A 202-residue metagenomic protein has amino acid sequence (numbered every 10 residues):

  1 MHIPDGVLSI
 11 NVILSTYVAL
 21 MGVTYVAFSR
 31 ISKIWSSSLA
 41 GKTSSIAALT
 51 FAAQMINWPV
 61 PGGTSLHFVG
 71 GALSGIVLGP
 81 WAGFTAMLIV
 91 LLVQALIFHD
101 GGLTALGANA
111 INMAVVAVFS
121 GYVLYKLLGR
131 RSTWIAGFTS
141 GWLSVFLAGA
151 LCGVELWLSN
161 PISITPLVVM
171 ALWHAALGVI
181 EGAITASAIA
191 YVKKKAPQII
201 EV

Functional and structural regions predicted by a protein language model:
H2-L73: Hydrophobic transmembrane alpha-helices
S9-S15, G107-V115, A176-I180: Membrane-interface loop-to-helix entry segments
L14-S15, A40-S45, V69, F84-L88 (+3 more regions): Hydrophobic alpha-helical transmembrane segments
L20, T50-A53, A117, G121 (+4 more regions): Alpha-helical transmembrane segments of multipass membrane proteins
M55-G63, I89-S120: Interfacial aromatic-anchored transmembrane helix boundaries in multi-pass membrane proteins
L73-A82: Alpha-helix C-terminal capping segments
I111-C152: Short helix-perturbing small/polar motifs within transmembrane alpha-helices
I135-V145, S163-V202: C-terminal transmembrane helix-loop-helix hairpin of multi-pass membrane proteins
